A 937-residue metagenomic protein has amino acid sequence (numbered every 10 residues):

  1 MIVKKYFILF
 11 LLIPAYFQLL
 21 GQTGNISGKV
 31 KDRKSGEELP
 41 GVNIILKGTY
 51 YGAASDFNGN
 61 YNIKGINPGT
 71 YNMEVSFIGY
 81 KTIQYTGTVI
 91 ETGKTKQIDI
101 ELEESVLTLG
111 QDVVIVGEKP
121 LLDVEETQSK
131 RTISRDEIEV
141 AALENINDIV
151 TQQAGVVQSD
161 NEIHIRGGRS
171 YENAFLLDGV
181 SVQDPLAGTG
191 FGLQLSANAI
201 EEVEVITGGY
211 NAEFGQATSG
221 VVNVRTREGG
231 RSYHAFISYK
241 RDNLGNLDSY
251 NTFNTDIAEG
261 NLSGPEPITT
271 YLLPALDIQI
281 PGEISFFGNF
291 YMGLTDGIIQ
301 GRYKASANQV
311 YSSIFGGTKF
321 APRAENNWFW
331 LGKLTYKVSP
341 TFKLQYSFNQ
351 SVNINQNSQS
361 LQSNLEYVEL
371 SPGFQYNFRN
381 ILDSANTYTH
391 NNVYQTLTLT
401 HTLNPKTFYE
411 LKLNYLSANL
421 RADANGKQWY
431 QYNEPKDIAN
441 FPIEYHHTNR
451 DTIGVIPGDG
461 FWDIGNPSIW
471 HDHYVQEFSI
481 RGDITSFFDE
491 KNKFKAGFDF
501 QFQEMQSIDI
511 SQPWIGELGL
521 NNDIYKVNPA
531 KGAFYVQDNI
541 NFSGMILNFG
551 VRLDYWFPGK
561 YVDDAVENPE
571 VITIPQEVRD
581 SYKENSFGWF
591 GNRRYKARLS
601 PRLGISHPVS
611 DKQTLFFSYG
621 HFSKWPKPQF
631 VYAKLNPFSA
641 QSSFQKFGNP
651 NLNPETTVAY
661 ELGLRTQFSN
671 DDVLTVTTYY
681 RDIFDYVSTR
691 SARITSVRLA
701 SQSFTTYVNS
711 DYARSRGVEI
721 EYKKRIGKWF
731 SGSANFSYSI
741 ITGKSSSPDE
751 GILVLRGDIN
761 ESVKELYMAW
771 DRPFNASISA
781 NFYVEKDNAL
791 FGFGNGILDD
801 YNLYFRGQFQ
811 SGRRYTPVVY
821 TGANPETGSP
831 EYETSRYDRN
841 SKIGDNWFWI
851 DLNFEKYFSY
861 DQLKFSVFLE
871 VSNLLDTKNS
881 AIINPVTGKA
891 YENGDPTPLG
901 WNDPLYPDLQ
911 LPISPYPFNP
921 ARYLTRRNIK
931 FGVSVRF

Functional and structural regions predicted by a protein language model:
L19-D112, V116: Periplasm-facing N-terminal accessory domains of Gram-negative outer-membrane beta-barrel systems
K81, T88-Q97, D112-A212, Q216-V221 (+2 more regions): Periplasmic N-terminal accessory/gating domains of Gram-negative outer-membrane beta-barrel systems
D112, E410-N414, P608, T614-G620 (+5 more regions): Membrane-embedded beta-barrel scaffold of Gram-negative outer-membrane proteins
F253-S358, H390-K406, P601: Transmembrane beta-barrel wall of Gram-negative outer-membrane proteins
I299-A321, Q356-A385, N425-S468, Q512-N522 (+6 more regions): Solvent-exposed loop segments that connect transmembrane elements
G317, G460, I464-H471, Q476-S479 (+2 more regions): Signature of Gram-negative outer-membrane beta-barrel scaffolds
Y679-D682, I694, A700-S811: Gram-negative outer-membrane beta-barrel transporters
G732, G796-P830, D845-W849, E855-F937: C-terminal beta-signal and adjacent terminal beta-strands/loops of Gram-negative outer-membrane beta-barrel proteins
